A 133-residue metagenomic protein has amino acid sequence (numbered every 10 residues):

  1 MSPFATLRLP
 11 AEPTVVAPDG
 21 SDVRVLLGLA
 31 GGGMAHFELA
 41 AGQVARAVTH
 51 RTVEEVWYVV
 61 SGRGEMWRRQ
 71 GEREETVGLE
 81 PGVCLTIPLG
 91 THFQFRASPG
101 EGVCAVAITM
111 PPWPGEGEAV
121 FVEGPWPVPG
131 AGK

Functional and structural regions predicted by a protein language model:
M1-H36, R46-A47, G117-K133: A short, N-terminal "cap"/entry segment at the start of jelly-roll beta-barrel domains of the cupin/DSBH fold
D22-G33, G42-Y58, E72-R73, P81: A short beta-loop-beta micro-motif enriched in histidine and acidic residues
H36, T49, R68-Q70, L89 (+2 more regions): Residue-level recognition of conserved beta-strand positions in structured domain cores
E38-A40, R51-M66, I108: Short, conserved beta-strand element in jelly-roll/cupin
V44-R46, E65, V83-L85, L89-F95: Histidine-centered metal-chelating micro-motifs
V56, T86, G100-A119: A short hydrophobic beta-strand segment most commonly corresponding to one strand of the jelly-roll/cupin
G71-L89: Short acidic-glycine-tyrosine-enriched beta hairpin
